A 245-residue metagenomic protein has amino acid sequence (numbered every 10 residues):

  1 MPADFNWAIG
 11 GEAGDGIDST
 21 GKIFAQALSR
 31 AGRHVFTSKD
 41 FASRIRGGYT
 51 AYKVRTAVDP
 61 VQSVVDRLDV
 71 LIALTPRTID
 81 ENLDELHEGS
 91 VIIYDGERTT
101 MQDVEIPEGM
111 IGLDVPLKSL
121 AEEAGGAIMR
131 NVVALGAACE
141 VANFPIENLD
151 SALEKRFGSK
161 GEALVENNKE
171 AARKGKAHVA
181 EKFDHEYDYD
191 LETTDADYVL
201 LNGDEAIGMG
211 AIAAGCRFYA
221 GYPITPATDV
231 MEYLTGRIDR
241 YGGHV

Functional and structural regions predicted by a protein language model:
M1-A214, F218-A220, T225: Active-site cofactor/cluster-binding pocket
R30-R33, R217, G236-V245: Secondary-structure transition/capping motifs at alpha-helix termini and the adjoining loop/turn into the next element
P226-A227, R237: Glycine-rich anion/phosphate-binding loop at the beta-strand->alpha-helix junction
